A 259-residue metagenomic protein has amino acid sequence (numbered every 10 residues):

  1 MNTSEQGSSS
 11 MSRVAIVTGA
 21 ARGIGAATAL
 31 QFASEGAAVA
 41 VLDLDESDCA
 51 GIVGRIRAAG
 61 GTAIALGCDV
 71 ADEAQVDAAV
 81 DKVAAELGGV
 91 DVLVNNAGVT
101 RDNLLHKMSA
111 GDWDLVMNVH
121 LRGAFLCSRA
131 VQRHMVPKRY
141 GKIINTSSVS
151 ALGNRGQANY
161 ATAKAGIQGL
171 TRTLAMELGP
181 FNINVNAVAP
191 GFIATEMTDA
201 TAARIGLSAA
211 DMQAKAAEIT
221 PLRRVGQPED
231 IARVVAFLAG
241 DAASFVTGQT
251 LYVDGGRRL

Functional and structural regions predicted by a protein language model:
E46-S47, G67-A78, A110, D230: The beta1-alpha1 cofactor-binding region of Rossmann-like NAD(H)/NADP(H)-dependent oxidoreductases
L104-L105, D112-D114, I143, M212 (+1 more regions): Substrate-binding pocket helix/loop in short-chain dehydrogenase/reductase
M108, N154-T162, T173: Active-site loop-to-helix junction immediately N-terminal to the catalytic Tyr of the SDR YXXXK motif in Rossmann-fold
F125-S128, Y140, L222-V253, R258: C-terminal substrate-recognition "lid" of short-chain dehydrogenase/reductases
S128, A163, T171: Active-site helix of classical SDR
R133, M176-P180, S244: Alpha-helical segment proximal to the catalytic Tyr-Lys
P190-A200, R204: Short, flexible catalytic-loop segment of classical short-chain dehydrogenase/reductase
